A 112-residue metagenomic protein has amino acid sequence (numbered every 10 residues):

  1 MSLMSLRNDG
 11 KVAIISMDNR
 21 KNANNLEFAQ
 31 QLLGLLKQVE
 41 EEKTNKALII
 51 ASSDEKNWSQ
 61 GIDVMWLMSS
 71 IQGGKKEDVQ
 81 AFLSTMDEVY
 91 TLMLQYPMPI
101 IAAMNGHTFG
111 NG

Functional and structural regions predicted by a protein language model:
M1-A51, E55: Conserved CoA-thioester-binding segment of acyl-CoA-metabolizing enzymes
R20-K21, G73-K76, M98-I100: A short, structure-level motif marking secondary-structure boundaries and short turns
E27-F28, Q60-D63, G112: Residues at alpha-helix caps and immediate loop-helix transition turns in enzyme cores, especially N- and C-cap
Q30, G34-E41, A81-S84, E88 (+1 more regions): Replace "anionic and nucleotidyl ligands
S52-E88, T108: Glycine- (often His-adjacent) and acidic-residue-rich active-site loop that binds/positions the CoA thioester
T85, V89-G112: Glycine-rich beta-to-alpha active-site loop
